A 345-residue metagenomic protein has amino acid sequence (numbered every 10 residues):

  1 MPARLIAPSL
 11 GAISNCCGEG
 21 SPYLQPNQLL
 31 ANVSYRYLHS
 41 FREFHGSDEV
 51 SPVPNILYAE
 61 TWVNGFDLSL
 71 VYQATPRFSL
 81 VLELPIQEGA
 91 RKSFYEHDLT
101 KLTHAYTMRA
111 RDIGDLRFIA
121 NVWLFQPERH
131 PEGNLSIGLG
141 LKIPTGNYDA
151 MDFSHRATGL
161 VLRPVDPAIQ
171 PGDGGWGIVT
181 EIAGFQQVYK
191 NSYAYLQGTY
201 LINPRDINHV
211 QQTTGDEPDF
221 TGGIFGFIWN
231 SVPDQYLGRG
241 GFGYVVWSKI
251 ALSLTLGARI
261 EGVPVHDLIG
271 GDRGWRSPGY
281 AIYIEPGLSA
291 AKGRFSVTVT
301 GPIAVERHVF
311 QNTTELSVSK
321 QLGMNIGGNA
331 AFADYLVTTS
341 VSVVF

Functional and structural regions predicted by a protein language model:
M1-I6, E19-Q28, S40-R42, R77 (+5 more regions): Short loop/turn motifs that connect adjacent beta-strands in outer-membrane beta-barrel proteins
L5-S9, Y37-G65, A168: Surface-exposed strand-loop-strand hairpins of Gram-negative outer-membrane beta-barrel proteins
P22, S34, S69-V71, N121-W123 (+4 more regions): Transmembrane beta-barrel domains of outer membrane proteins
N27, W62-F66, A110-L116, G133 (+5 more regions): Residues that define the transmembrane beta-barrel architecture of outer-membrane proteins
L29-V33, L80-L82, F118, G133-L139 (+7 more regions): Transmembrane beta-strands of outer-membrane beta-barrel proteins
Y35-F41, L84-A90, L124, L141-N147 (+6 more regions): Transmembrane beta-strands of outer-membrane beta-barrel pores
F44-V53, D206-F345: Outer membrane beta-barrel transmembrane domains
E88-S231: Outer-membrane pore/translocation modules
